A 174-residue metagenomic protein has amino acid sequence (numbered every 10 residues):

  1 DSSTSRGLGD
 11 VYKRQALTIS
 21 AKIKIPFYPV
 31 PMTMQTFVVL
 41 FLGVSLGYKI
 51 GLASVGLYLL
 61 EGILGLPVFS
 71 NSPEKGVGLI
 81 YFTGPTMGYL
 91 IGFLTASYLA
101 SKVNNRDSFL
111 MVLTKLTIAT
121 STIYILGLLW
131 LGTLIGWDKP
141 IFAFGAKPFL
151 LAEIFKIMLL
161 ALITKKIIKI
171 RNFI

Functional and structural regions predicted by a protein language model:
D1-Y12: Single conserved hydrophobic/aromatic residue that forms the stacking wall/gate of nucleotide- or nucleobase-binding
T4, V30, M34, Y48-A53 (+9 more regions): Structural motif marking the loop-to-transmembrane transition
D10-R14, S70-S72, A119, I135-G136: Short hydrophobic/aromatic-rich motifs at helix boundaries and adjacent loops
K13-L17, V39, G43, S54-G62 (+11 more regions): Alpha-helical transmembrane segments in multi-pass membrane proteins
R14, P26-P29, I63-G65, N105-R106 (+2 more regions): Short secondary-structure boundary micro-motifs
A21-L99: Alpha-helical membrane segments and adjacent membrane-interface helices in multi-pass membrane proteins
K102, R106-I174: Membrane-embedded alpha-helical hairpins and interfacial helices in multi-pass inner-membrane proteins
